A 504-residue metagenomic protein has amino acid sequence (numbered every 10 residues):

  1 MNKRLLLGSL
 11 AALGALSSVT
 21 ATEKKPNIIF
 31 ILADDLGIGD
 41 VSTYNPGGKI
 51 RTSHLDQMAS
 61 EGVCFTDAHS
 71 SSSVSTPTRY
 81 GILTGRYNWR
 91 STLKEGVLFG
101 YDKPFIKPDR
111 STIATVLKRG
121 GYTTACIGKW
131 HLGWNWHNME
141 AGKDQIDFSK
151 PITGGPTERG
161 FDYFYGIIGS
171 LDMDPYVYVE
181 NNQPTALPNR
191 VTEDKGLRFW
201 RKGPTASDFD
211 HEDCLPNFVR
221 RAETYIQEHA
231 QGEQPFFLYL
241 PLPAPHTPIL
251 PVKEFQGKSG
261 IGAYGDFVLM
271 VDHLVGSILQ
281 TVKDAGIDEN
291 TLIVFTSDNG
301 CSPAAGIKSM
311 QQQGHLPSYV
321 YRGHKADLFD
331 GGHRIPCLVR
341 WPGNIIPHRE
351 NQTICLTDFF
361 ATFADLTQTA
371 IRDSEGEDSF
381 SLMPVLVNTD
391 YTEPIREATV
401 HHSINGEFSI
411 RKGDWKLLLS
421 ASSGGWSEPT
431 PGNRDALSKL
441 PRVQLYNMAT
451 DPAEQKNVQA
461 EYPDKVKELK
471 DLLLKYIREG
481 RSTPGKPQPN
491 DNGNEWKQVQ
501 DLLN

Functional and structural regions predicted by a protein language model:
N2-G14, V19-Q444, P452-R478, T483-N490 (+1 more regions): Formylglycine-dependent sulfatase
